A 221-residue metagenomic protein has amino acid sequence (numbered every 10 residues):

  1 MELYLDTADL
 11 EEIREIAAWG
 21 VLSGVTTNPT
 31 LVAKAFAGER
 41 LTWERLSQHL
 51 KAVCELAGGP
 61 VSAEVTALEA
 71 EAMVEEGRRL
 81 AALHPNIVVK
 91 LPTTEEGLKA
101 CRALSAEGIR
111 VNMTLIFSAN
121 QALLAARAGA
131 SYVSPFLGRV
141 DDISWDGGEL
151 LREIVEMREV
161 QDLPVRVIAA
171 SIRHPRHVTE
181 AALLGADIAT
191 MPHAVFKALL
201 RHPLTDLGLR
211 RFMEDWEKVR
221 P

Functional and structural regions predicted by a protein language model:
L3-L5, D9-I13, W19-V21, T27-A103 (+1 more regions): Active-site beta->alpha loop and helix N-cap motifs at the rims of alpha/beta catalytic domains
Y4-D6, S62-E69, N86-E95, I109-L124 (+2 more regions): Catalytic beta/alpha-barrel core
E11-W19, A72-E76, A100, S118-A128 (+1 more regions): Catalytic cores of alpha/beta
G20-G24, L83-I87, A103-N112, R127-S134 (+1 more regions): Glycine-enriched alpha-helix->loop->beta-strand junction motifs that scaffold or abut catalytic
G24, P29-K34, L115, Y132-I143 (+1 more regions): Glycine-rich phosphate-binding active-site loops on the catalytic face of alpha/beta enzymes
N28, V89, A125, A181 (+1 more regions): Conserved, mostly hydrophobic/aromatic
E44-V61, A81-A82, L98-V111, D146-V167 (+1 more regions): Alpha-helix-loop-beta-strand connector modules within alpha/beta enzyme cores
R158-P221: C-terminal alpha-helical cap/extension of soluble enzyme domains
